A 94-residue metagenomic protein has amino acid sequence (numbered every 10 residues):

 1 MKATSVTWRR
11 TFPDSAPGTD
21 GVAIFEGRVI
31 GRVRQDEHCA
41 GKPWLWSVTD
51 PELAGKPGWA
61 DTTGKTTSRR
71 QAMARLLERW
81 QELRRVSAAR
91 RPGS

Functional and structural regions predicted by a protein language model:
M1-L45, M73-A74, Q81-E82, A89: Short N-terminal "domain-start" leader segments that mark the transition from disordered tails or signal peptides into
D50-Q71, R85: A short, exposed loop/beta-hairpin motif centered on an aromatic-Gly-Thr core
A88-S94: Intrinsically disordered, low-complexity charged/polar segments
